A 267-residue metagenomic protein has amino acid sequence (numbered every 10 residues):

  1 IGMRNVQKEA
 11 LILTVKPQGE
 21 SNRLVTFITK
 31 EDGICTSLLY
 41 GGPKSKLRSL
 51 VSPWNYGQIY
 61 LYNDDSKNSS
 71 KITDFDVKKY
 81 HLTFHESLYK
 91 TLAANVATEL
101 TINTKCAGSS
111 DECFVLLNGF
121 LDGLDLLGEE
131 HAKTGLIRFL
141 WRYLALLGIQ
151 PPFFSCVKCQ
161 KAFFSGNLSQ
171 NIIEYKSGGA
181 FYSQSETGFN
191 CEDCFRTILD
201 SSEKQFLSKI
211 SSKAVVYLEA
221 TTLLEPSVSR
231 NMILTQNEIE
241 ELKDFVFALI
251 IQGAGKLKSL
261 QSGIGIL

Functional and structural regions predicted by a protein language model:
G2-L24, I28-L267: Non-catalytic alpha-helical scaffolds and adjoining flexible linkers that form interface surfaces for assembly
